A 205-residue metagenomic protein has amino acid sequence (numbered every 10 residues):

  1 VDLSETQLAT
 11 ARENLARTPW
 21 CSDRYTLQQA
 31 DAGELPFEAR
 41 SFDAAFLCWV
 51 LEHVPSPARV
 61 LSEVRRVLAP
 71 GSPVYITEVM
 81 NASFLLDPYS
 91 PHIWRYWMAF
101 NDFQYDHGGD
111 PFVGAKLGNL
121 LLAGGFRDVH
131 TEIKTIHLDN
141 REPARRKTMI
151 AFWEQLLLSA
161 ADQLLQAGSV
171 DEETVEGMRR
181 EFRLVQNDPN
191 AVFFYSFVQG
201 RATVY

Functional and structural regions predicted by a protein language model:
V1-L35, A58-S62: Class I SAM-dependent methyltransferase SAM/SAH-binding core
Q28, F46, Y75: Conserved Rossmann-like nucleotide-binding pocket used by diverse enzymes that bind dinucleotide cofactors
G33-A45: A short acidic, Gly/Pro-enriched loop at the edge of an enzyme's catalytic core that lines a small-molecule cofactor
D43-A58: A short SAM/SAH-binding and catalytic strip from SAM-dependent methyltransferases
A58-P73: A short glycine-rich, Lys/Arg-flanked "PGG" loop and its adjoining helix->strand segment in the class I
Y75-P143: Conserved catalytic/acceptor-binding region of the Class I
D128-Y205: Conserved Class I S-adenosyl-L-methionine
